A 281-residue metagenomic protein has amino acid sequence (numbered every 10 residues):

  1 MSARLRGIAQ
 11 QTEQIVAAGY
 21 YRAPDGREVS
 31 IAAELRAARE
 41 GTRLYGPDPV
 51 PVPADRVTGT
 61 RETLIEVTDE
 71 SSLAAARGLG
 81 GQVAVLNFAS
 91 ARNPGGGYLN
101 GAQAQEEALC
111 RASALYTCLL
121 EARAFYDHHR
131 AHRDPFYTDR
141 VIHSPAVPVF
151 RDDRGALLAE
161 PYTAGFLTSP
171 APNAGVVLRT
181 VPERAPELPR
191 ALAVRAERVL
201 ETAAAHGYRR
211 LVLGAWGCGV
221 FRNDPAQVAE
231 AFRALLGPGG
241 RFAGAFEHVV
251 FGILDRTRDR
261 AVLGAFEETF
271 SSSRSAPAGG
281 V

Functional and structural regions predicted by a protein language model:
M1-L211, A215-V281: Macrodomain-like recognition of ADP-ribose-binding/processing modules
